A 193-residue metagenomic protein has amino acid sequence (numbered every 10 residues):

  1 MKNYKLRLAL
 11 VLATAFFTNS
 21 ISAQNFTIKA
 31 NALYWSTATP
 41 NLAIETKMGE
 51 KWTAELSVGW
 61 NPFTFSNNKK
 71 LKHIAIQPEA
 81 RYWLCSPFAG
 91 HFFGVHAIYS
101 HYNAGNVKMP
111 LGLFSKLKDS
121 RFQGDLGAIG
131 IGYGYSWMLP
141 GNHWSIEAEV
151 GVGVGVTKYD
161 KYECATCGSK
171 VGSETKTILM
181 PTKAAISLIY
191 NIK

Functional and structural regions predicted by a protein language model:
N3-V11: Sec-dependent signal peptide recognition, specifically the positively charged N-region followed immediately by
R7, F17-A23: Sec/Tat signal peptide C-region and signal peptidase I cleavage site
I21-A75, S187-K193: Short glycine/proline- and aromatic-enriched beta-strand/turn motifs that initiate or cap beta-hairpins
L42, N106-K108, Y159-Y162: Short aromatic-enriched loop/helix-cap "lid" or pocket-rim segments at secondary-structure transitions that line
T46-A148: Gram-negative (and chloroplast) outer-membrane scaffold detector with strong preference for beta-barrel transmembrane
W83, I178-K193: Outer-membrane beta-barrel "beta-signal"
S100-N103, V150-K161: Short, solvent-exposed beta-strand-terminating loops
F114-K116, E163-S173: Solvent-exposed, glycine/polar-rich loop segments of beta-barrel outer-membrane systems
